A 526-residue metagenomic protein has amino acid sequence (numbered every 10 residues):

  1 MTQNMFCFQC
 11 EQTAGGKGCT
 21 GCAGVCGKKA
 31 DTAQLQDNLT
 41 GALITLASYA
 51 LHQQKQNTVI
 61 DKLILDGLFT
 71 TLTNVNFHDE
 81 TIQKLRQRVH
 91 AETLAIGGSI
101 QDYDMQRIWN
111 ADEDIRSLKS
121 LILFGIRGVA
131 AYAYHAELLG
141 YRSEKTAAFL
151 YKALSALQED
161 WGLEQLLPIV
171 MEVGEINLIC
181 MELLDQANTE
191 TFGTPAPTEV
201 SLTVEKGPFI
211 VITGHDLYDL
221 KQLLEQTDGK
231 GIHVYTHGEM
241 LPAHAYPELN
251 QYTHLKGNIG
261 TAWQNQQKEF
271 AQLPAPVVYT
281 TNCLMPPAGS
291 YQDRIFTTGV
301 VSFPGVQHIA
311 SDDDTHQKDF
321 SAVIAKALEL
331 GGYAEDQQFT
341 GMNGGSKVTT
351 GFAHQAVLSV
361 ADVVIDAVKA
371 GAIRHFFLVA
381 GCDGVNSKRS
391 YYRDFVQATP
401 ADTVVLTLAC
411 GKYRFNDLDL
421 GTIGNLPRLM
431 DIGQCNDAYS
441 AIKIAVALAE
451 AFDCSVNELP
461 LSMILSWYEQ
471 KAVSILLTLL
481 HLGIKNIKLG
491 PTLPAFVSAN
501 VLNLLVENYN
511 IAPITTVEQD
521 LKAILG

Functional and structural regions predicted by a protein language model:
T2-D37, I44-T45, M171-G526: Anaerobic metallocofactor- and corrinoid-dependent redox/one-carbon enzyme cores, especially those from methanogenesis
T40-T191, P197: Electropositive, gly/pro-rich neighborhoods at or near active sites that engage anionic ligands
